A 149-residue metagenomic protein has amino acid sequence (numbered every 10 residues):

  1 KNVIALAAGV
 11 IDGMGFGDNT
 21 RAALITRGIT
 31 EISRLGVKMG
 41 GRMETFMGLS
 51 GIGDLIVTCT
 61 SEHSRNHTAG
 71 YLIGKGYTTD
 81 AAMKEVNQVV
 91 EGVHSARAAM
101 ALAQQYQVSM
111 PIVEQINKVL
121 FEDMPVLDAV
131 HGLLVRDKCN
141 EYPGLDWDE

Functional and structural regions predicted by a protein language model:
A8-D12, F16, V37-M47, G53-E149: NAD(P)-dependent Rossmann-like dehydrogenase/reductase catalytic/cofactor-binding core
G17-G28, Q88: Active-site pocket-shaping loop/turn-to-helix segments
T26-M39: An active-site-proximal "capping" alpha-helix that borders the catalytic cofactor pocket
